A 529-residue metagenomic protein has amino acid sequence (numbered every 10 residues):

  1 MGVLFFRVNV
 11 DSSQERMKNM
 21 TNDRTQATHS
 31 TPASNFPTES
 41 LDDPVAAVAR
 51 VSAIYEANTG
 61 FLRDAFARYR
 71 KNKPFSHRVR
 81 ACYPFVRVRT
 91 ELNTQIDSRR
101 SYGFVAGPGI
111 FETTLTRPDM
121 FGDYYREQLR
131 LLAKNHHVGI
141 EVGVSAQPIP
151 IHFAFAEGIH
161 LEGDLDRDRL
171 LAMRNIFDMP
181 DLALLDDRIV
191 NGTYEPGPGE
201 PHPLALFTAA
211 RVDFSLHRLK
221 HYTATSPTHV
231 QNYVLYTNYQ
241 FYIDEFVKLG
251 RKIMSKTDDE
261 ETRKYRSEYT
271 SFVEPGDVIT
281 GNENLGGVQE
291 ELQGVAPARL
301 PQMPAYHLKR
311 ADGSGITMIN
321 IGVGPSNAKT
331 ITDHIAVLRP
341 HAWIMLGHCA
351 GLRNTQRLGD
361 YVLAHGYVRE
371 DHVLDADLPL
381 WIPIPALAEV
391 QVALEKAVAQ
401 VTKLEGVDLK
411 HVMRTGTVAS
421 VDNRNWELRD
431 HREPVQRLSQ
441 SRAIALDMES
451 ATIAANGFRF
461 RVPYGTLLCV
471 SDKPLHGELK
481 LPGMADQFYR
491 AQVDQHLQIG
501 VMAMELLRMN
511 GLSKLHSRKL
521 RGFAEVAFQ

Functional and structural regions predicted by a protein language model:
F6, K18-A342, A350-Q529: Accessory terminal and edge-of-domain segments that mediate assembly/interaction and cofactor placement around
